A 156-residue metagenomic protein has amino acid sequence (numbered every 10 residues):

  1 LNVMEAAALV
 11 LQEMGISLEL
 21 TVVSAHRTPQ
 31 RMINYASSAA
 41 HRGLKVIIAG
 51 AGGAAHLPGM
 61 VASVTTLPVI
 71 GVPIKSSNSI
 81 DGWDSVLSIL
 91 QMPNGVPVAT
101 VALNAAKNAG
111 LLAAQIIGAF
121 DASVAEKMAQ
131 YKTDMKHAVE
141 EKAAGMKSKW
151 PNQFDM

Functional and structural regions predicted by a protein language model:
L1-N2, A6-A7, D81-M156: C-terminal binding/interaction regions
L1-Q30: Glycine-rich phosphate/diphosphate-binding loop of Rossmann-like nucleotide-binding domains
V3, R27, R31, G53 (+1 more regions): Short secondary-structure boundary/capping elements
V10-M14, G59-P68, M92, G118-A119: Alpha-helix C-terminal capping segments
M14-E19, G43-L44, L67, L90-V98: Glycine/charged-rich beta-loop-alpha catalytic/anionic-binding loops adjacent to active sites
V23-A25, G52-G53, I74-S77, L103-N104: Short, ordered loop/turn segments at secondary-structure junctions
Y35-I74: Glycine-rich phosphate-binding loop
